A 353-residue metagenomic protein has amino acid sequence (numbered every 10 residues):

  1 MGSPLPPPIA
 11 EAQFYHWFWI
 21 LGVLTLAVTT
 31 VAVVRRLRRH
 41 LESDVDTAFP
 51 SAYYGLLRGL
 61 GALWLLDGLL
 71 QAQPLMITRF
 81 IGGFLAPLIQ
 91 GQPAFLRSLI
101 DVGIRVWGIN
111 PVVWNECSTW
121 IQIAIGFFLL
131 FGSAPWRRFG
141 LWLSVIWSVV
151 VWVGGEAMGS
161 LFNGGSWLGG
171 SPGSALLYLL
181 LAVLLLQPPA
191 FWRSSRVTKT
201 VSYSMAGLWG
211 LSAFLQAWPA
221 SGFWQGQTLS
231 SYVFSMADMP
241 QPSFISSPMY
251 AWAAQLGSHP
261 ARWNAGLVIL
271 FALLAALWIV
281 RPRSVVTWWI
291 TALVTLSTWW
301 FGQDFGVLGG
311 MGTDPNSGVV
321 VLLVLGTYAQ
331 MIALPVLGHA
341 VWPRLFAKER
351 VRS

Functional and structural regions predicted by a protein language model:
M1-S353: Extended, low-polarity transmembrane helix blocks
